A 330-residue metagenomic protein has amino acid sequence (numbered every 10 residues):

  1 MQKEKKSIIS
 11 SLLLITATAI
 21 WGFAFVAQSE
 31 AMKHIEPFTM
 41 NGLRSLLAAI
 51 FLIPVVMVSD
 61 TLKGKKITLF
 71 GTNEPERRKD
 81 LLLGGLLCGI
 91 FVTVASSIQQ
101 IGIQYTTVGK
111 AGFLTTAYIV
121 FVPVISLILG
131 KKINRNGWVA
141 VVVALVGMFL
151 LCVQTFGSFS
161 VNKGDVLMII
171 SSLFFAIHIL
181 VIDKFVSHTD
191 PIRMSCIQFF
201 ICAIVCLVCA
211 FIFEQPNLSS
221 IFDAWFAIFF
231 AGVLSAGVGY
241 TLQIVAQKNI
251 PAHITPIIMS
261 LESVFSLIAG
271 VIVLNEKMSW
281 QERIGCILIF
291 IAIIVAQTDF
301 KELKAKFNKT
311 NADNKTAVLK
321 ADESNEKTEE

Functional and structural regions predicted by a protein language model:
M1-L43, G89-I90, V94, I98 (+3 more regions): Glycine-/small-residue-enriched transmembrane alpha-helix faces in small-molecule transporters and effluxers
K3, S7, S45-L46, I53 (+4 more regions): C-terminal-most transmembrane helix of multi-pass membrane proteins
I8-L13, T39-V58, L83, G137-V143 (+2 more regions): Hydrophobic alpha-helical transmembrane segments of multi-pass integral membrane proteins, especially transporters
A19-G22, V26, I53, G89 (+10 more regions): Hydrophobic/small/kink-forming positions within alpha-helical transmembrane segments of polytopic membrane proteins
A24-F25, V56-T115, L150, G232-I250: Specific transmembrane alpha-helical segments of multi-pass solute transporters/efflux pumps, especially DMT/EamA
A31, M40, R44, G102 (+8 more regions): Hydrophobic/aromatic residues within transmembrane alpha-helices of multi-pass small-molecule transporters
N41-L43, A111-A117, I182-A203, A236-I272: Helix-helix packing/entry segments at the starts of transmembrane helices
L52, I133-V153, S172, C206 (+2 more regions): Hydrophobic transmembrane alpha-helices of multi-pass small-molecule transport proteins
